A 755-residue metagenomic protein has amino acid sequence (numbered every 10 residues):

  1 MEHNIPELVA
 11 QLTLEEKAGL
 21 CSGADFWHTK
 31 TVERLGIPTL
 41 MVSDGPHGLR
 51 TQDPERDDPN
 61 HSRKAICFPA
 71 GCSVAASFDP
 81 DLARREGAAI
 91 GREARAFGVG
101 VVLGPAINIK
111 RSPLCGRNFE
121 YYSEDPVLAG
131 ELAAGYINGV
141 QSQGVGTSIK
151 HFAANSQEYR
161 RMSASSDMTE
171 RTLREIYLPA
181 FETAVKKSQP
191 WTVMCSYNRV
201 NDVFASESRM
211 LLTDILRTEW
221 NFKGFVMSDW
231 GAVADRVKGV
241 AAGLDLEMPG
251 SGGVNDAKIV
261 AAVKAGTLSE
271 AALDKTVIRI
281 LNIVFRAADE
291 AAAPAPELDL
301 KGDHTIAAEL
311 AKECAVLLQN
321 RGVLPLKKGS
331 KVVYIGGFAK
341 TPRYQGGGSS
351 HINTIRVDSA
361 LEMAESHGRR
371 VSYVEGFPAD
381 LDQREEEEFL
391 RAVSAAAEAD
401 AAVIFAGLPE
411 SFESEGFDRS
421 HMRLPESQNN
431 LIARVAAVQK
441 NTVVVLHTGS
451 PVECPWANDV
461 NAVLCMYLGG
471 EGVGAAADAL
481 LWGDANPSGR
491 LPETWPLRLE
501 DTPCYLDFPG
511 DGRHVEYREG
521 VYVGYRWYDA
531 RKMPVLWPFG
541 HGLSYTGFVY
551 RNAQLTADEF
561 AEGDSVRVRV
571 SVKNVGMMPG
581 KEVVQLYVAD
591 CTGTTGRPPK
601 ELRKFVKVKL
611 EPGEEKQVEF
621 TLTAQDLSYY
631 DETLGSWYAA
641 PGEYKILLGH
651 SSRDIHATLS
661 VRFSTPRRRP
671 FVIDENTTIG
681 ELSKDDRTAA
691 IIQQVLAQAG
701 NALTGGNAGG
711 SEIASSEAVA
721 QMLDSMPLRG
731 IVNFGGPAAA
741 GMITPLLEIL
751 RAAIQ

Functional and structural regions predicted by a protein language model:
M1-N4, R662-S664, Q755: Basic/polar N-terminal segments that are highly enriched at the extreme N-terminus, encompassing both cleavable
M1-S628, E643-L648, S652: Glycoside hydrolase catalytic-domain context in secreted enzymes
D79, D125, S208, D418 (+6 more regions): Short, solvent-exposed helix-helix connector turns and helix-capping sites enriched in acidic/polar residues
G135, G139, I691-V695, I749: Generic non-transmembrane alpha-helical segments
A624-R667: Terminal connector regions
S664-K684: Low-complexity, Pro/Ser/Thr- and charge-rich linker/hinge segments at domain boundaries
T677-T744: Conserved, compact domain cores that house catalytic/ligand-binding motifs in diverse enzymes and effector modules
L746-Q755: Globin-like tetrapyrrole-binding proteins
